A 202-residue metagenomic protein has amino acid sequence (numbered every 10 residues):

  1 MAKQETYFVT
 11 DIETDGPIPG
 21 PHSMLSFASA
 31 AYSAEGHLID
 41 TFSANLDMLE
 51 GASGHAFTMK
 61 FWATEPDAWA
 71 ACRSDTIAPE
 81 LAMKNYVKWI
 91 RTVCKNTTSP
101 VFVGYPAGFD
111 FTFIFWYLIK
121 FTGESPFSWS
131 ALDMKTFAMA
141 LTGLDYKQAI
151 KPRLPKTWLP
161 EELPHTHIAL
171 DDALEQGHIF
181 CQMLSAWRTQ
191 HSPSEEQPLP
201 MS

Functional and structural regions predicted by a protein language model:
A2-F8, E13-Y105: Conserved non-catalytic scaffold segment of RNase H-like nuclease domains
D11-E13, S33, D110, D133 (+1 more regions): Acidic active-site catalytic centers that drive phospho-/nucleotidyl reactions and related ester hydrolyses
G16-I18, A138, G177: Hydrophobic positions within alpha-helical membrane elements
A34, N85-K88, T92, T112 (+3 more regions): Residue-level signal for well-ordered alpha-helical scaffold segments within enzymatic catalytic domains
M48-S53, F57-M59, M134-A173: Active-site-proximal helix-loop-helix substrate-binding element of RNase H-like nuclease domains
E80, K84, F111-T112, L132-K135 (+1 more regions): Non-catalytic, well-ordered alpha-helical scaffold segments
V101-G108, T112-F113, I150-S202: Acidic, Mg2+-coordinating catalytic module of metal-dependent nucleases/exonucleases that use a two-metal-ion mechanism
G108-W129: Substrate-recognition/cap helix-loop segment adjacent to the acidic, metal-dependent catalytic center of Asp-based
